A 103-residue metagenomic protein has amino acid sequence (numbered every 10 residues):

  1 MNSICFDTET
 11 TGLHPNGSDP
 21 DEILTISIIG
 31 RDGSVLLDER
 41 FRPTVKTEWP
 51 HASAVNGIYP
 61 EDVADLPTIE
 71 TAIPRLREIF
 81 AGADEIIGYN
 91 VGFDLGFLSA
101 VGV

Functional and structural regions predicted by a protein language model:
M1-G102: Conserved non-catalytic scaffold segment of RNase H-like nuclease domains
